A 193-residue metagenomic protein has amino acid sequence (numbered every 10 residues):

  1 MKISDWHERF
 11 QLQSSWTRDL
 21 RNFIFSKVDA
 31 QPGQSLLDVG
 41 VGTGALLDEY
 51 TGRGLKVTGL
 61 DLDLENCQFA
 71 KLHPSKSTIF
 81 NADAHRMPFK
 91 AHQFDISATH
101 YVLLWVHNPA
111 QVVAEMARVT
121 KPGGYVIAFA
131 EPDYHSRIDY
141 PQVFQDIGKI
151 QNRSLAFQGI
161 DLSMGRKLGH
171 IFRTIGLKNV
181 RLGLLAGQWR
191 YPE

Functional and structural regions predicted by a protein language model:
M1-Q34, A45-E49, N66-F69, H73 (+1 more regions): Conserved class I S-adenosyl-L-methionine
L37, T43-R86: Class I SAM-dependent methyltransferase SAM/SAH-binding core
H85-I96: A short acidic, Gly/Pro-enriched loop at the edge of an enzyme's catalytic core that lines a small-molecule cofactor
I96-N108: A short SAM/SAH-binding and catalytic strip from SAM-dependent methyltransferases
A110-Y125: A short glycine-rich, Lys/Arg-flanked "PGG" loop and its adjoining helix->strand segment in the class I
I127-E193: Conserved catalytic/acceptor-binding region of the Class I
